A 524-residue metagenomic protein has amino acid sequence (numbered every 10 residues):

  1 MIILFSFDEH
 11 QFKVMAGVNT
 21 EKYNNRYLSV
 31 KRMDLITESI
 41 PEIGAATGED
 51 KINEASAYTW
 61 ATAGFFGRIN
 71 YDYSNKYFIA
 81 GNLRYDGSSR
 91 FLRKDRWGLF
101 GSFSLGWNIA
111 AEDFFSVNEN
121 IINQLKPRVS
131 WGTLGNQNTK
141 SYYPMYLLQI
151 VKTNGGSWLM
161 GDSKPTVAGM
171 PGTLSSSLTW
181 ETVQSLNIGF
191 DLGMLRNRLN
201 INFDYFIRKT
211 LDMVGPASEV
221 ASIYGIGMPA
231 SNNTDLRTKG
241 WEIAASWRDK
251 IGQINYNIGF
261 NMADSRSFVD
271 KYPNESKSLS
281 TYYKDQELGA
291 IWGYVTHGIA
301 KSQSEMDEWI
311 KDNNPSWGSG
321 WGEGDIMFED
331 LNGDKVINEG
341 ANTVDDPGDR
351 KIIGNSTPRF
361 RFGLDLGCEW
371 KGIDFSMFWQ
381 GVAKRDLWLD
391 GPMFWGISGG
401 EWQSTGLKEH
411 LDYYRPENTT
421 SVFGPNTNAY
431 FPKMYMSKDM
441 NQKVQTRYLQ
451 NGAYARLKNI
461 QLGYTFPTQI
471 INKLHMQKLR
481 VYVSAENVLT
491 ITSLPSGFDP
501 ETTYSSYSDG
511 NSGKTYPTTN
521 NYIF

Functional and structural regions predicted by a protein language model:
M1-V295, M440, V444-F524: Extracellular/periplasmic, surface-exposed regions of secreted and cell-surface proteins
H10, D86, D191, D204 (+7 more regions): Acidic side chains
S29, T234, R248-S356, G396-I397 (+1 more regions): Conserved small-residue
G44, G340-T343, S437-K438: Short, positively charged
S88, V382-R480, A485: Extracytoplasmic gating/loop element in the C-terminal half of outer-membrane beta-barrel translocons and assembly
P347-G348, P358-G372, K458-G463, P467: Conserved SET/PR-domain catalytic core that frames the SAM/AdoMet-binding pocket
N355-D390: Glycine-rich, aromatic-lined ligand/substrate-binding cores of catalytic and carbohydrate-binding domains
